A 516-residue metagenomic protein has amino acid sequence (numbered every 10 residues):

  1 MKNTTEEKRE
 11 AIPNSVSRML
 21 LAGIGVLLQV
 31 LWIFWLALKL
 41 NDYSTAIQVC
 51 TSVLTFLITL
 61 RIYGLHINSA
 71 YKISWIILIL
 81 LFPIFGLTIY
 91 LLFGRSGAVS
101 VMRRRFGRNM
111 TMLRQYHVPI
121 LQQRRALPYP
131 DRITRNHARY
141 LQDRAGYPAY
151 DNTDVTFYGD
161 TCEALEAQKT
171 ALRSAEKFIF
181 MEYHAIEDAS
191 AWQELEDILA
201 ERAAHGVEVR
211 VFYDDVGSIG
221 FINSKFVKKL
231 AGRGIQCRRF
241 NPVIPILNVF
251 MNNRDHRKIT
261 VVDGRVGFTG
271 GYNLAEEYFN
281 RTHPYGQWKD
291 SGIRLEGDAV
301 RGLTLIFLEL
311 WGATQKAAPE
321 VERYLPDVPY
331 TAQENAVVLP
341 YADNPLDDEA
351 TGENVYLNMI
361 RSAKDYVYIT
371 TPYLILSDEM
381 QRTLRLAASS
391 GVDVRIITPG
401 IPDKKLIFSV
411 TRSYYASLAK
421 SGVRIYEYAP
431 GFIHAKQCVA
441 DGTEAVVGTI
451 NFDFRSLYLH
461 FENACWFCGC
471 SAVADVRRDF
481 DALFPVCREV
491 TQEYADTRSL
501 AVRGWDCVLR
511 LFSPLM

Functional and structural regions predicted by a protein language model:
M1-N354, N358, S362, P402 (+6 more regions): N-terminal localization/anchoring segments of enzymes in phospholipid and broader phosphate metabolism
H184, P372-Y373, I407: Glycine- and other small-residue-rich loops at beta-strand/loop junctions that grip anionic moieties
D290, T370-T371: A short, conserved beta-strand element enriched in hydrophobic/aromatic residues
A363, Y373-R395, P399, K404: Helical hairpin unit composed of two closely spaced alpha helices linked by a short loop
R382, F408-R412: Short glycine/threonine-rich loop-to-helix capping motif typified by GTGT followed within a few residues by an Asp-Pro
I425-A429: Active-site donor-binding acidic/aromatic loop of nucleotide-activated sugar and phosphosugar transferases involved
K436: Catalytic-core elements of nucleic-acid end-processing and repair enzymes
